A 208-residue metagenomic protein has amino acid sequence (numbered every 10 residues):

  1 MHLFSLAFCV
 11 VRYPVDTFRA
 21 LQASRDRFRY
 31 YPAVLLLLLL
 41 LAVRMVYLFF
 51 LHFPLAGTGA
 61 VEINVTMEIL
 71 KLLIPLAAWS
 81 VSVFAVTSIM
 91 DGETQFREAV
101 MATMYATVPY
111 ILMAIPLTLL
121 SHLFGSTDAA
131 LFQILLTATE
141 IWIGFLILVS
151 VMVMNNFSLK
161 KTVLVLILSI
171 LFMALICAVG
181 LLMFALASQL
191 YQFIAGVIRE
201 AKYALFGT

Functional and structural regions predicted by a protein language model:
M1-F8, G196, G207-T208: Short, Lys/Arg-enriched, disordered terminal segments
H2-R97: Selected alpha-helical membrane-embedding segments in polytopic membrane proteins
R27-F28, V34, L38-L41, M101-A106 (+6 more regions): Solvent-exposed, non-transmembrane amphipathic alpha-helical segments
R44-L72, L117-E140, C177-T208: Membrane-helix interface segments in multi-pass membrane proteins
V83-F84, S88-A178: Hydrophobic alpha-helical transmembrane segments and adjacent short intramembrane/lumenal linkers of inner/organellar
